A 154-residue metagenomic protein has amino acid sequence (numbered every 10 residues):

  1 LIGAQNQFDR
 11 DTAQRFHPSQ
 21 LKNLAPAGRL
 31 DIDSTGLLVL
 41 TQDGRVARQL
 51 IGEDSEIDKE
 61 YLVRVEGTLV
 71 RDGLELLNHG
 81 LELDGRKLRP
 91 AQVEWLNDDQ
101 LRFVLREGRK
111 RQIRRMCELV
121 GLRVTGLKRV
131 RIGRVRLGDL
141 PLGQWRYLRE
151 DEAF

Functional and structural regions predicted by a protein language model:
L1-F154: Basic, flexible Lys/Arg- and Gly-enriched helix-loop patches that mediate nucleic-acid binding at interfaces with rRNA
